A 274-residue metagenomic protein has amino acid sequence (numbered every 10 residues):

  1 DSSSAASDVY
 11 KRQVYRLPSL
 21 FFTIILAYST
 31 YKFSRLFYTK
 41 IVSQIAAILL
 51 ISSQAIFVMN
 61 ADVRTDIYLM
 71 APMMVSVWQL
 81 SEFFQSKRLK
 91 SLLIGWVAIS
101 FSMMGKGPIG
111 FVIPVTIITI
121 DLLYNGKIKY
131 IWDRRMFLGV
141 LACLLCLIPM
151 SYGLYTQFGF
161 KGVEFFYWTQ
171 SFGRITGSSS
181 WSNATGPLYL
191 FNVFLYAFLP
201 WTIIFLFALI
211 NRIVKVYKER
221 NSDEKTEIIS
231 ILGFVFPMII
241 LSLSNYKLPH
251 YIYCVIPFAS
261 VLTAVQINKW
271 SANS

Functional and structural regions predicted by a protein language model:
D1-A6, Y10: Single conserved hydrophobic/aromatic residue that forms the stacking wall/gate of nucleotide- or nucleobase-binding
Y15-S19, T65, L69, G139 (+1 more regions): Alpha-helical transmembrane segments of multi-pass integral membrane proteins
L17-F37, V75: Transmembrane-helix motifs of polytopic, lipid-linked glycan transferases
S29, L69-Q85, A259-L262: Specific aromatic-rich, kink-prone transmembrane helix
T30-S52: Transmembrane-helix signature of polytopic, membrane-embedded enzymes that assemble or transfer cell-envelope glycans
A55-Y68: Short acidic/glycine- and proline-prone juxtamembrane loop motifs at membrane-interface regions of multi-pass membrane
S76-L92, I267-W270: Membrane-interface transmembrane helices that cradle and orient dolichyl/undecaprenyl
F83, A98-F101, G105, G110-L248 (+1 more regions): Transmembrane-lumen/periplasm boundary regions of multi-pass, lipid-linked membrane glycan transferases
